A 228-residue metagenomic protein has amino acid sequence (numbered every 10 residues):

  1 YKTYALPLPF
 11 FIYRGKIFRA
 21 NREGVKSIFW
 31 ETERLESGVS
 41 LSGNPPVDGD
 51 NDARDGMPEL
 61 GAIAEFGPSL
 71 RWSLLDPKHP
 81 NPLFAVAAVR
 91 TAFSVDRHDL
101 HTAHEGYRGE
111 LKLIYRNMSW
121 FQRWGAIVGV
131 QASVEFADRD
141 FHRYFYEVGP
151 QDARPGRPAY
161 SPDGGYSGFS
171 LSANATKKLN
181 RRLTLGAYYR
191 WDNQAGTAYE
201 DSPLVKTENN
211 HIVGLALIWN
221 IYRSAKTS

Functional and structural regions predicted by a protein language model:
Y1-P7, E33, L60-F66, H101-G109 (+3 more regions): Residues that define the transmembrane beta-barrel architecture of outer-membrane proteins
L6-I12, E208-S228: Outer-membrane beta-barrel "beta-signal"
F10-I12, I28-F29, S69-L75, I114-M118 (+3 more regions): Transmembrane beta-barrel domains of outer membrane proteins
K16-L35, L75-L83, M118-V128, R181-R182 (+1 more regions): Short loop/turn motifs that connect adjacent beta-strands in outer-membrane beta-barrel proteins
V39-P45, A85-T91, V130-F136, A187-W191: Transmembrane beta-barrel strands of outer-membrane/channel proteins
N44-D50, S73-P77, R90-H98, M118-W120 (+3 more regions): Sequence/structural signature of outer-membrane beta-barrel proteins
M57-A103, T207: Internal, conserved structured core segments that host functional sites
D99-T184, W191-A195, Y199, L204: Outer-membrane beta-barrel transmembrane domain signature
